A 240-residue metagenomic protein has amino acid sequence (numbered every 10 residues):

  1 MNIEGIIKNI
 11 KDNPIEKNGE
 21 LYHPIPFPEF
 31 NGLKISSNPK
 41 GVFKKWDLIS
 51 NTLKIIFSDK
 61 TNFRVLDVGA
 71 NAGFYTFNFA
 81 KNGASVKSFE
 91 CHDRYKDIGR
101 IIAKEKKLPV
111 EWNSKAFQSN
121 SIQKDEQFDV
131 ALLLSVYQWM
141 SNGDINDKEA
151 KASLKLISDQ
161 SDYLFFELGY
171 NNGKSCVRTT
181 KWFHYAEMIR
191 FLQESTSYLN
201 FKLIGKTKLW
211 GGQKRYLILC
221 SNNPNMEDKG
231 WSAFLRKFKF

Functional and structural regions predicted by a protein language model:
P39-T61: Conserved alpha-helix/loop element of class I SAM-dependent methyltransferases that forms part of the SAM/SAH-binding
N62-N71: Conserved class I S-adenosyl-L-methionine
G73-F77: Glycine-rich SAM-binding Motif I of class I
S85-E90: Conserved SAM-binding motif I beta-strand of class I
K107-Q118: Conserved SAM-binding strand-loop segment of SAM-dependent methyltransferases
D129-D144: A short SAM/SAH-binding and catalytic strip from SAM-dependent methyltransferases
M140-L154: A short, conserved alpha-helix within the catalytic core of class I
L156, Q160-N172: Conserved beta-strand signature within the Rossmann-like core of class I S-adenosyl-L-methionine
